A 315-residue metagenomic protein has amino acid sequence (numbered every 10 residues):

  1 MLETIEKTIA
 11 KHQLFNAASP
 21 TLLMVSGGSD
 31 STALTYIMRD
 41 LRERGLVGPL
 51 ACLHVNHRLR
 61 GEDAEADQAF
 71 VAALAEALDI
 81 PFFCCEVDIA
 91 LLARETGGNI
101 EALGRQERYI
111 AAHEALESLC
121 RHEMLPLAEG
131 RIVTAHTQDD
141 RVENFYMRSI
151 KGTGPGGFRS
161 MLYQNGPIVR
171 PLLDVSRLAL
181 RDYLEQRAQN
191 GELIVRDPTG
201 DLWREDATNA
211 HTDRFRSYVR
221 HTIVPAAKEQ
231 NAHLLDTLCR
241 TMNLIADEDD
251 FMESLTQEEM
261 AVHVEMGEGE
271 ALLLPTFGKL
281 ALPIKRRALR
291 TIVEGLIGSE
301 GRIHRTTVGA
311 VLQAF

Functional and structural regions predicted by a protein language model:
M1-T222: Core alpha/beta nucleotide-donor-binding catalytic domains of modification enzymes
L2-D30, L46-V55, V87-I89, Y163 (+1 more regions): AMP-forming adenylation/ATP pyrophosphatase catalytic core
Q106, D174, S217, A232 (+2 more regions): Electropositive phosphate-/nucleotide-binding environments in soluble metabolic enzymes
I132-A135, D139, T208-S217, L235-L238 (+4 more regions): Conserved phosphate/pyrophosphate-binding and hydrolysis machinery centered on Walker-type P-loop NTPases, extending
R181, H221-P225, R286, R290: Predominant activation on well-ordered alpha-helical scaffold segments within soluble catalytic domains
R187, A226-Q230, E248, G295-L296: Change "in soluble alpha/beta enzymes" to "in soluble alpha/beta proteins
T222-L238: Conserved anion/nucleotide-ligand pocket segment
